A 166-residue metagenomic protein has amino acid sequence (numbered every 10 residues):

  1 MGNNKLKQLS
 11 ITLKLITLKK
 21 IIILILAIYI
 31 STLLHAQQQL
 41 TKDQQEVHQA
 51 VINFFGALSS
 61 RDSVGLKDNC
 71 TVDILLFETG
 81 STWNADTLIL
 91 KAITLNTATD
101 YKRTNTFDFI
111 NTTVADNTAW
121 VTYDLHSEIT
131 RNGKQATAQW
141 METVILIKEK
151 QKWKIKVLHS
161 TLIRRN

Functional and structural regions predicted by a protein language model:
M1-T41: Bacterial Sec-dependent N-terminal signal peptides
L34-D68: Short, low-complexity N-terminal intrinsically disordered segments enriched in polar/charged residues
F54, G65-K67, I74, V121 (+1 more regions): Hydrophobic pocket/interface hotspot
S63-V114: A solvent-exposed, acidic/Ser-Thr-rich amphipathic alpha-helical stretch
A92, F107-T112, L125-S127, M141-I147: Hydrophobic/aromatic beta-strand elements that line small-molecule binding cavities or substrate pockets in beta-rich
R103, D116-L125: A short hydrophobic beta-strand element
T112-A119, K134, L146-K152: A short, structured loop/turn motif at beta-sheet edges
Q139-N166: Short beta-strand edge/turn micro-motifs at domain boundaries
